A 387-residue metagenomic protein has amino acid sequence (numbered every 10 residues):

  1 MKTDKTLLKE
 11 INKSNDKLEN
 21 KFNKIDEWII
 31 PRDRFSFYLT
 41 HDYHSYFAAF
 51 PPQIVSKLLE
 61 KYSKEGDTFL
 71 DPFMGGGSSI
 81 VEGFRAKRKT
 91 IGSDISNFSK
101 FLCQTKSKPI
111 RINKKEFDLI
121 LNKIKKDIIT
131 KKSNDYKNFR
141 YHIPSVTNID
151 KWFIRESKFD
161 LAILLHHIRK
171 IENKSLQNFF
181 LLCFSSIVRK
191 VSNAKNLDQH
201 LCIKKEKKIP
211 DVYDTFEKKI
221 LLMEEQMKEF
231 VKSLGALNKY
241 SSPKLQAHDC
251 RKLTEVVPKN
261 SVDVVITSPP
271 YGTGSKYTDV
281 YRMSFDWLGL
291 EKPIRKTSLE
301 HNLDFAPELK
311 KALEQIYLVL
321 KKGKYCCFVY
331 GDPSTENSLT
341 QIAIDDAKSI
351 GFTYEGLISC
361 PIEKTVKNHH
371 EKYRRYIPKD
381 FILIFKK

Functional and structural regions predicted by a protein language model:
M1-E65: S-adenosyl-L-methionine
V55, D67-A86, T90-N97, C103 (+3 more regions): Conserved proline-anchored active-site loop of SAM-dependent methyltransferases that bridges a beta-strand
F98-I171, G289-R295: Conserved phosphoryl-transfer catalytic core
I149, P270-E308: Mobile active-site "lid"/loop adjacent to the S-adenosyl-L-methionine
S157-T267, G272-T278: SAM-dependent nucleic-acid methyltransferase catalytic core
P293-S298, K324-Y330: Conserved beta-strand signature within the Rossmann-like core of class I S-adenosyl-L-methionine
A306-K322: A short glycine-rich, Lys/Arg-flanked "PGG" loop and its adjoining helix->strand segment in the class I
S334-D346, F352-K387: Class I S-adenosyl-L-methionine
